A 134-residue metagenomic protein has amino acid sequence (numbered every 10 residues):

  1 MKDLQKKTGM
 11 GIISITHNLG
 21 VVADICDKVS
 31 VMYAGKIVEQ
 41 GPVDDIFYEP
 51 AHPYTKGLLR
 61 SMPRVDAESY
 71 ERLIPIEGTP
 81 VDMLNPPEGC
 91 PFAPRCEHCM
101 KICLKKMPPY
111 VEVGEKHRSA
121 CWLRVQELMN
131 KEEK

Functional and structural regions predicted by a protein language model:
M1-E71: P-loop NTP-binding/switch modules centered on Walker-like glycine-rich loops
V43-K134: Charged, flexible cofactor/metal-binding loops and thiol motifs
